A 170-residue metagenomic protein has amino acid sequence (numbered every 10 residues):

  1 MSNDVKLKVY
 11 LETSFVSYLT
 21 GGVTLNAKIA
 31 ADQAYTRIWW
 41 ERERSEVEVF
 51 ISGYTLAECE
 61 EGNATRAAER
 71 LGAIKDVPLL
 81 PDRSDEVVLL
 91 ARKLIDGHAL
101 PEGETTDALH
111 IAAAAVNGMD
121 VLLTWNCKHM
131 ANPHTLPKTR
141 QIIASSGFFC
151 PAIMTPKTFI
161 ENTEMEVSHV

Functional and structural regions predicted by a protein language model:
M1-I51, E60-L71, D96-E102, L136-T139 (+1 more regions): Short, well-structured N-terminal submotif of metal-dependent ribonuclease cores
K8, E48, L122, P151-A152: A residue-level structural signature of the nucleotidyltransferase/glycosyltransferase Rossmann-like core
T55, E61-A64, P78-L80, V88: Short, contiguous, well-structured surface segments enriched in hydrophobic/aromatic residues
E69-A73, V77, D82-R83, T155: Extended, non-globular alpha-helical segments
P78-P137, I160, V167: Active-site neighborhoods of divalent-metal-dependent phosphate/nucleic-acid chemistry enzymes
A131-A152: C-terminal end-helix/capping segment
S146-V170: C-terminal interaction segment
